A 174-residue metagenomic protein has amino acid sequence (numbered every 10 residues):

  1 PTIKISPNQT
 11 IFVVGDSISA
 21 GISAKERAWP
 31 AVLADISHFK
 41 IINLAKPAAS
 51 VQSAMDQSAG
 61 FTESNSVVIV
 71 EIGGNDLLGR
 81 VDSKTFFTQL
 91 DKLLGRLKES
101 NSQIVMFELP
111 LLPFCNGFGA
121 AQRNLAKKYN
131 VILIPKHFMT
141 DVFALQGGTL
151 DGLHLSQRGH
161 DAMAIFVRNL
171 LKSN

Functional and structural regions predicted by a protein language model:
P1-Q52, D56-S64, V68: Serine-esterase "nucleophile elbow" of acetyl-processing enzymes
D35-I36, M55-N174: Alpha-helical cap/lid subdomain in secreted, periplasmic, or secretory-pathway luminal O-acyl-processing enzymes
